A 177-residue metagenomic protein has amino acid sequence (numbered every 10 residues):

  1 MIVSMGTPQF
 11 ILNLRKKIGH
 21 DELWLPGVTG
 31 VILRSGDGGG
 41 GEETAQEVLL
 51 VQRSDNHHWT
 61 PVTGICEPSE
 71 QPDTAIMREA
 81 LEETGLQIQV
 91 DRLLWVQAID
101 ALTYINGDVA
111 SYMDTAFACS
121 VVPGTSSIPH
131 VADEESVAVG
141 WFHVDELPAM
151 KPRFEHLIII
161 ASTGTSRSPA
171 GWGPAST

Functional and structural regions predicted by a protein language model:
I2-T29: Acidic, metal-coordinating catalytic segment for phosphate/diphosphate chemistry, firing primarily on the Nudix
W24, H57, V109-M113: Residue-level preference for beta-strand/loop junctions
T29, E47, A138: Conserved beta-strand and immediately adjacent loop positions that scaffold enzyme active sites
S35, L93-V96: Residue-level recognition of beta-strand microenvironments
G38-E43, I105: Intrinsically disordered, low-complexity Ser/Thr- and acidic-rich flexible linkers and loops, especially at boundaries
E43-E83: Conserved Nudix-box catalytic region and its N-terminal flanking loop in Nudix hydrolases and closely related
H57-H58, D133-T177: Nudix hydrolase/Nudix homology domain
C66-Q89, Q97-E155: Unchanged
